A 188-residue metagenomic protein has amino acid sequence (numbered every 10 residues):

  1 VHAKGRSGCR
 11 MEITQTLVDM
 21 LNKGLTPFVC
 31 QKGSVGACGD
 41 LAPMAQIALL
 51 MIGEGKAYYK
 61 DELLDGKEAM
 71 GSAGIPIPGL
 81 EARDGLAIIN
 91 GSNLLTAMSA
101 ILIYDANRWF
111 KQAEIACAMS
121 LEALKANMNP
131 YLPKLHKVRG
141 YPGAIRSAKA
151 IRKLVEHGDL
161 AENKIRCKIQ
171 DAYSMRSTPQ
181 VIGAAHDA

Functional and structural regions predicted by a protein language model:
V1-A188: Conserved, well-structured ligand/cofactor-binding cores
